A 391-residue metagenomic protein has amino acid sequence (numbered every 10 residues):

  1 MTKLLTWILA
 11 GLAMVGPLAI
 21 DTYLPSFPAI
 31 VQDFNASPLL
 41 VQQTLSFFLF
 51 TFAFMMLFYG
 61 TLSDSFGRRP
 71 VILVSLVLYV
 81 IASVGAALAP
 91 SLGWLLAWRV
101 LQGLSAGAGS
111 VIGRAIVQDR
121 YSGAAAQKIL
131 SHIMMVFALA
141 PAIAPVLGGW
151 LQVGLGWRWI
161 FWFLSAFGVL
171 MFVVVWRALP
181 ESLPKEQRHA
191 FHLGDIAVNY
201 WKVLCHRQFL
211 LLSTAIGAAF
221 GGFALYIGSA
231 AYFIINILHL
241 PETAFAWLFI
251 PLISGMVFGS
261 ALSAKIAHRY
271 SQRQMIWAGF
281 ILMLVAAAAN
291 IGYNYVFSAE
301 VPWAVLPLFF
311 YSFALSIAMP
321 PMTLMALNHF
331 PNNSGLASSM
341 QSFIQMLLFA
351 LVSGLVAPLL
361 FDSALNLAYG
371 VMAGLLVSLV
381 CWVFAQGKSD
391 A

Functional and structural regions predicted by a protein language model:
D33-N35, G67, L88-W94, S105 (+2 more regions): Helix-breaking motifs and short loop linkers at transmembrane-helix boundaries and internal kinks in secondary membrane
F54-G93: Conserved MFS/SLC helix-loop-helix module at the cytosolic interface between two early adjacent transmembrane helices
P70-V84, Q274-N290: Structural signature of the two symmetry-related core transmembrane helices
L78-G85, G93-L101, P302-L308: Paired small-residue
W94, G123, S131-R177: Helix-loop-helix hairpin linking two adjacent transmembrane segments in secondary transporters
W98-L139: Cytoplasmic helix-loop-helix junction between adjacent transmembrane helices in 12-TM secondary transporters
P180-L212: Juxtamembrane intracellular "pre-TM" segments in multi-pass secondary transporters
L324-D362, G370-V371: A late C-terminal transmembrane helix in Major Facilitator Superfamily
